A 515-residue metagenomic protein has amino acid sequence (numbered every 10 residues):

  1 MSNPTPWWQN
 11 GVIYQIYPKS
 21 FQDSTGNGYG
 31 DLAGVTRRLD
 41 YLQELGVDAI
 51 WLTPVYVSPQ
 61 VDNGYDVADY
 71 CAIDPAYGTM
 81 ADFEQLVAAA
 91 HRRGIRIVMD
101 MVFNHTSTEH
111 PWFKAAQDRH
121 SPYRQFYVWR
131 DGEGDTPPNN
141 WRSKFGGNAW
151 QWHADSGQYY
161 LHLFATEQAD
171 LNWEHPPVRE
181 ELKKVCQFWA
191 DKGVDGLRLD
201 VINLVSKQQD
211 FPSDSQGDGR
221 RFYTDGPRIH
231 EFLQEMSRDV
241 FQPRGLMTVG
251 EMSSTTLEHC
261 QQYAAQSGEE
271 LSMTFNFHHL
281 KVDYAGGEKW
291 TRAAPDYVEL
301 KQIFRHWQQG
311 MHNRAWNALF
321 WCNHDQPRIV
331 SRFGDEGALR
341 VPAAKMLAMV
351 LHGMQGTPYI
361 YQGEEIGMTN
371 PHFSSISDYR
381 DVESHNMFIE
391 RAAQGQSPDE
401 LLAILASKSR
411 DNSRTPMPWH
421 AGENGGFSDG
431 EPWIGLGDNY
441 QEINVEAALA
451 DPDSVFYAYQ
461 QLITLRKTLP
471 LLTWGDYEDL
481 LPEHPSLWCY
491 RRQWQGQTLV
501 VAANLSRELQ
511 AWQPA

Functional and structural regions predicted by a protein language model:
M1-P514: Active-site and adjacent substrate-binding regions of carbohydrate-active enzymes
